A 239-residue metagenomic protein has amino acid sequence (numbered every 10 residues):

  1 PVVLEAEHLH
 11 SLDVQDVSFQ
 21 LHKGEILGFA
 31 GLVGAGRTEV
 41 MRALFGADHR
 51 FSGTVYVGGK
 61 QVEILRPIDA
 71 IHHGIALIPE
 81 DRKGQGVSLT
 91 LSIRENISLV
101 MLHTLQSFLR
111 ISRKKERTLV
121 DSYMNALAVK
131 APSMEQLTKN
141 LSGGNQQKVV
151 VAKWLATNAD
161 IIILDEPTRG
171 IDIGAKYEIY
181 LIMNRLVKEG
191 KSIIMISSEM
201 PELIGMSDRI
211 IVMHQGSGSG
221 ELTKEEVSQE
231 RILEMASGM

Functional and structural regions predicted by a protein language model:
P1-M239: Glycine-rich phosphate-binding loops of nucleotide-dependent enzymes
